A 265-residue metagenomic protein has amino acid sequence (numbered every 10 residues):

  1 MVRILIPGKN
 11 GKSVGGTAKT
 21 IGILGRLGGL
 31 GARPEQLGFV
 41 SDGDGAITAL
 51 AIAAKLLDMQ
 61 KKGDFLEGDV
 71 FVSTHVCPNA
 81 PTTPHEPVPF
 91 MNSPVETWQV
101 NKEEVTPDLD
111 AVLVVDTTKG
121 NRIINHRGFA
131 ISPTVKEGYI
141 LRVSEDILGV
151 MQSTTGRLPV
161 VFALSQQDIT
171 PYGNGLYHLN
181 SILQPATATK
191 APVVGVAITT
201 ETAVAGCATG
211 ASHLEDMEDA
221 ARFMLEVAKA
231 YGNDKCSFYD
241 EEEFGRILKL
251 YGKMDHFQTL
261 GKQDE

Functional and structural regions predicted by a protein language model:
M1-R33: Soluble metallo-hydrolase cores and metallopeptidase-like ectodomains found primarily in the secretory/periplasmic
K12-T17, V40-D42, K62-L66, E103-P107 (+1 more regions): Solvent-exposed alpha-helices and their adjacent loops that cap or buttress functional pockets in soluble metabolic
K19-G22, D69-S73, D110-V114, E137 (+2 more regions): Structural motif
I23, R33-T74: Alpha-helical metal-binding/catalytic segments enriched in His/Glu/Asp
E35, P81-V88, I124-R127, A208-T209: Short acidic, glycine/serine/threonine-rich loops at helix termini
E67-V100: A structural-propensity feature for long, helix-poor, extended segments
P87-V135: C-terminal domain-closing interface element
T118-Q263: Active-site-adjacent substrate-binding region of metalloamidase/peptidase-like peptide-processing proteins
